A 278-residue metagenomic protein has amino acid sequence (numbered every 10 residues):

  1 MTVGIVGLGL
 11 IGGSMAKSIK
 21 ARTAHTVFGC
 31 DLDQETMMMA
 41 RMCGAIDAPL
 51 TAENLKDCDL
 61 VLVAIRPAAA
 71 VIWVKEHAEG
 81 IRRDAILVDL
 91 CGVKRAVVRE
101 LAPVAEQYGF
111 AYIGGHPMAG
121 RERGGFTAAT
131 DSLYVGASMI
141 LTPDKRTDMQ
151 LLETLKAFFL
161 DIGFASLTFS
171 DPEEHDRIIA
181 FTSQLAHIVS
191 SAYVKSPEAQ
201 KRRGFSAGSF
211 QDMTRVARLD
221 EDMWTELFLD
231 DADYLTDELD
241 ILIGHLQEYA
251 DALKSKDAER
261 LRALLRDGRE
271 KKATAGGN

Functional and structural regions predicted by a protein language model:
M1-A52, K56: NAD(P)+-binding Rossmann beta1-loop-alpha1 motif at the extreme N-terminus of oxidoreductases
T26, A48, I86, A111 (+1 more regions): Conserved beta-strand segments of alpha/beta enzyme cores
A52-I81, A85-V88, G92: Rossmann-like NAD(P)-binding element
K75-T127: Rossmann-like NAD(P)(H) cofactor-binding subdomain of soluble oxidoreductases
D131-R215: Internal alpha-helical scaffold of NAD(P)-dependent oxidoreductase catalytic cores
K201-G268: Interdomain hinge/lid region at the active-site interface of Rossmann-like NAD(P)-dependent oxidoreductases
